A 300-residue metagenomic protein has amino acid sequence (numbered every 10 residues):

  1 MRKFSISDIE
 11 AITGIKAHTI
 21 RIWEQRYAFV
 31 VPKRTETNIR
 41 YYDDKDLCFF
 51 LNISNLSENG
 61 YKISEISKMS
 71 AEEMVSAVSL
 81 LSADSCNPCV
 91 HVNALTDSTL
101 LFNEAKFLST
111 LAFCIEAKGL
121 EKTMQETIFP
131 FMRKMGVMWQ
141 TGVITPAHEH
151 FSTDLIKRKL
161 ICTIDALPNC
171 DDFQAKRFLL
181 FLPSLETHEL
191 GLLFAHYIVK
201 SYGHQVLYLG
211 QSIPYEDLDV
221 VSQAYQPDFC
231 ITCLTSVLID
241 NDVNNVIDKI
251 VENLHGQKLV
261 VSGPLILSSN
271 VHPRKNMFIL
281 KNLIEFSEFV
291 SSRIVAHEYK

Functional and structural regions predicted by a protein language model:
M1, G14-I15, L47, L190 (+2 more regions): Residue-level recognition of alpha-helix initiation/capping sites
M1-E10: A short, Lys/Arg-rich alpha-helix, primarily the initiator
I9, K16-H18, Q211-P214: Short glycine/proline-centered loop/turn elements that form peptide/ligand docking sites
I9-E10, R40-Y42, S184-L185, Y208: A generic secondary-structure micro-motif detector that highlights 1-2 residue hydrophobic/ambivalent hotspots embedded
I12, K16-R21, Q25-P168: Long amphipathic alpha-helical segments
V143-T145, F151-K300: C-terminal regulatory/effector modules of DNA-binding transcriptional regulators
